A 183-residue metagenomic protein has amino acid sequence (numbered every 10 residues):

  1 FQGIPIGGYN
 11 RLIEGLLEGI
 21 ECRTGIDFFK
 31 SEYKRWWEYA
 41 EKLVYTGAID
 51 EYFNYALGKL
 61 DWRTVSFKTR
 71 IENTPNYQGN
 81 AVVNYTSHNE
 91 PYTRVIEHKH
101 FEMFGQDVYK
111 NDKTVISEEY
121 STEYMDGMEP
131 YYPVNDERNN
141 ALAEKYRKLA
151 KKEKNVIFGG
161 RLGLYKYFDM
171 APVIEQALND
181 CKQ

Functional and structural regions predicted by a protein language model:
F1-G15: Short beta-strand to alpha-helix junction loop
Q2-I6, T24, N139: A conditional alpha-helix N-cap/helix-loop micro-motif detector
G7, T24-I26, Y45-G47: Short His-Asn-centered micro-motif
I13-L17, K148-K151: Short, conserved catalytic or adaptor-binding loops enriched in Gly and charged residues
L17-F29: A conserved beta-strand/loop element that lines the FAD pocket in flavoprotein oxidoreductases
I20, Y39-E41, E153: Short, well-ordered alpha-helix to beta-strand connector turns
F29-L149: Mid-domain catalytic core of redox enzymes that form a hydrophobic substrate pocket/lid adjacent to a catalytic redox
E129-Q183: C-terminal catalytic lobe of FAD-dependent flavoproteins
